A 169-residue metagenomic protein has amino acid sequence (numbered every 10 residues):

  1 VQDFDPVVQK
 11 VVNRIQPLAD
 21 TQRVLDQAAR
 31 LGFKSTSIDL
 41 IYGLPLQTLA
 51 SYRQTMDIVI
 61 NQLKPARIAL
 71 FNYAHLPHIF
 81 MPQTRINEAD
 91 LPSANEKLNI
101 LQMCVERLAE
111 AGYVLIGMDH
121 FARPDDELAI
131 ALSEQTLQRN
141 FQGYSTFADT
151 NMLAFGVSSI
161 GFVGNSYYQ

Functional and structural regions predicted by a protein language model:
V1-Q169: C-terminal scaffold of the Radical SAM
